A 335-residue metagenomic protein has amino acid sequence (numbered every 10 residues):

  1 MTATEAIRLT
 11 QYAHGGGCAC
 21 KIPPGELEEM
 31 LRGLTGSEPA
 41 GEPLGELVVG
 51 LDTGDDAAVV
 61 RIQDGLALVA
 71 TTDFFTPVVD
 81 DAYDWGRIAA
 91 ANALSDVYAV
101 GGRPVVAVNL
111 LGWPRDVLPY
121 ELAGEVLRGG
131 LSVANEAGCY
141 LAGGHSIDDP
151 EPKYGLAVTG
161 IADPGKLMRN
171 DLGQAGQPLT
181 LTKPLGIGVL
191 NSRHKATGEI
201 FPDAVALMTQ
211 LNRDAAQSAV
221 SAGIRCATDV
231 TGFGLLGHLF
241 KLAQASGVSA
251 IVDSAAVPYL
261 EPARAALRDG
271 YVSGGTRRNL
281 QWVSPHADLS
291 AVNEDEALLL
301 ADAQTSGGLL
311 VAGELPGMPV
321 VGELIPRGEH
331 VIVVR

Functional and structural regions predicted by a protein language model:
T2-A99, C139, Q174-T180, P319-V320 (+1 more regions): N-terminal glycine-rich phosphate/pyrophosphate-binding loops that anchor nucleotide-derived ligands and cofactors
T2-G15, E26-M30, G41, G45 (+4 more regions): Glycine-/charge-enriched secondary-structure boundary and capping motifs
L47-V49, A57-V60, S95-Y98, G130-L131 (+6 more regions): A generic local secondary-structure boundary/capping motif
A58-V69, T209-A215, L280-S290: Acidic-glycine-rich active-site phosphate/pyrophosphate-binding loop
V60-R61, T159, T182, A312-G313 (+1 more regions): Short beta-strand-to-turn element immediately C-terminal to the catalytic PLP-Schiff-base lysine in fold type I
I62-V79, D84-R87, R103-A196, I200 (+1 more regions): Glycine-rich anion-binding loops of enzyme active sites
A82-V108, E125-E136, L211-G223, T228 (+1 more regions): Small-aliphatic-rich amphipathic alpha-helix that forms the alpha element of a beta-alpha
A157-L167, E199-A219, V292: Active-site glycine-rich loop that binds ribose-phosphate moieties when present
